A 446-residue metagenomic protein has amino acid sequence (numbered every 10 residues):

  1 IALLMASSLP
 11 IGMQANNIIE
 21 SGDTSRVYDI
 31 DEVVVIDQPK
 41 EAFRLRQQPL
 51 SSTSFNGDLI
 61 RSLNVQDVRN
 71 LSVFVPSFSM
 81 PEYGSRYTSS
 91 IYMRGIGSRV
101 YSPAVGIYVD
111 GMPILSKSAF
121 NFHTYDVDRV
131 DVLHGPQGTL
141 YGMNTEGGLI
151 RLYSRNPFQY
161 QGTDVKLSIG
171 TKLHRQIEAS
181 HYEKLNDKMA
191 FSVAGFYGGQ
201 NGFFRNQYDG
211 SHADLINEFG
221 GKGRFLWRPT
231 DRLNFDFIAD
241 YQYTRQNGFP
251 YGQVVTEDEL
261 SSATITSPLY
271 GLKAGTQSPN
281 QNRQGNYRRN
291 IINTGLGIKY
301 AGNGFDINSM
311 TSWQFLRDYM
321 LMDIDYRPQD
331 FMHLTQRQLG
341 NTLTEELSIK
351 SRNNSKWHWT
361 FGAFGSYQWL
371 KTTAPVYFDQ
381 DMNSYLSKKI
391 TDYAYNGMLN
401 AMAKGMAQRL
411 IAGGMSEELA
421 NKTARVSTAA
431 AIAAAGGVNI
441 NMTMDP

Functional and structural regions predicted by a protein language model:
I1-G22: Cleavable N-terminal targeting peptides that direct proteins into the secretory/outer-membrane pathway or into
D23-T24, E32, S416: Coil residues (strongly favoring Ser/Thr
T24-S25, I36-L50, G57-G84, V100-S102 (+2 more regions): N-terminal plug
N70, Y92-R94, R151, S180 (+4 more regions): Outer-membrane beta-barrel architecture
S89, P103, S116, Y125-D128 (+6 more regions): Outer-membrane beta-barrel translocator/receptor signature
Q159-Y160, S168, K184-R283, L316-F331 (+1 more regions): Periplasmic-side early beta-strands and strand-to-turn transitions of outer-membrane beta-barrels
R289-L316, Q338-P446: Face-selective signature of the C-terminal outer-membrane beta-barrel domain
